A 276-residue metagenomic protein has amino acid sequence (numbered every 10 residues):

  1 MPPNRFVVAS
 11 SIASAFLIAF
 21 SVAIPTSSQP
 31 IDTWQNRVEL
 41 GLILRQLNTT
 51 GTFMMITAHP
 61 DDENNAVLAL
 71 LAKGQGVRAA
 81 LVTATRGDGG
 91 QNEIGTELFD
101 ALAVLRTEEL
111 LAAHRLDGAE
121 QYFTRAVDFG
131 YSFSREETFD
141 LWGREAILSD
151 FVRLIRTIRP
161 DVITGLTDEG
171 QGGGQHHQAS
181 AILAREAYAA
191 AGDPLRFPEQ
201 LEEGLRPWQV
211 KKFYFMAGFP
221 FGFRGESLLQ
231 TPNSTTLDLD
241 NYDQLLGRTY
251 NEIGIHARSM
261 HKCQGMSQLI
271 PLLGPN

Functional and structural regions predicted by a protein language model:
M1-F6: N-terminal secretory signal peptides that target proteins for export/translocation
S10-V22: Bacterial N-terminal signal peptides
S28-T157, Q178-A189, D193: Active-site rim/loop-helix segments in enzyme catalytic domains that contact anionic ligands
P30-D32, E39, A190-N276: The feature marks non-catalytic terminal segments
E63, D88-Q91, T167-Q175, P220-R224: Active-site environment of divalent metal-dependent phosphoester hydrolases
F123, T164-G165, K212-A217: A structural signal for short, well-ordered beta-strand segments and their strand-loop junctions that often border
I158-G170: Short acidic, glycine-rich surface-loop motifs adjacent to enzyme active sites
